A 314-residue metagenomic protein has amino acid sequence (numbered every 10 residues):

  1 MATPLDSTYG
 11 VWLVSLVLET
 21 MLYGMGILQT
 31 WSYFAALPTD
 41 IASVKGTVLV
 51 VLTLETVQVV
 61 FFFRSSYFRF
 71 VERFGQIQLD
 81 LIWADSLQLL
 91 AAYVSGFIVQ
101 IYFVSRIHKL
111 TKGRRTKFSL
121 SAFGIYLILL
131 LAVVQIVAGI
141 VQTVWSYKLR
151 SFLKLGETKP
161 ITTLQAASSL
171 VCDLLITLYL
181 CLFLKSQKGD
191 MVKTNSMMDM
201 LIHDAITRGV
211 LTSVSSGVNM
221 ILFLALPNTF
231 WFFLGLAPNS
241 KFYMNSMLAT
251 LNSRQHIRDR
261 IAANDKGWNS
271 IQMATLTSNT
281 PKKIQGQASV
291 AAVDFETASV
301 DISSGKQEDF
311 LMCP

Functional and structural regions predicted by a protein language model:
M1-P314: Intrinsic-disorder signature of cytosolic C-terminal tails immediately following the last transmembrane helix
